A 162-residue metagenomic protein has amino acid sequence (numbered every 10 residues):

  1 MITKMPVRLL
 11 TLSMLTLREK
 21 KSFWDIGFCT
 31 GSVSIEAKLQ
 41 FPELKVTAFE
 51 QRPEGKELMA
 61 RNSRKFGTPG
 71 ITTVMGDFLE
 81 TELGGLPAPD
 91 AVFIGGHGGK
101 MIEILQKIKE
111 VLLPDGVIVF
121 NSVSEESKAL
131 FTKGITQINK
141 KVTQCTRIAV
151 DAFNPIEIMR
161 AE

Functional and structural regions predicted by a protein language model:
I2-K20: Conserved alpha-helix/loop element of class I SAM-dependent methyltransferases that forms part of the SAM/SAH-binding
K20-C29: Conserved class I S-adenosyl-L-methionine
T30-P42: Conserved SAM-binding loop of SAM-dependent methyltransferases across substrates and taxa, primarily the Class I
E43-T47: Short beta-strand element of Class I
F49-A88: S-adenosyl-L-methionine
L105-V117: A short glycine-rich, Lys/Arg-flanked "PGG" loop and its adjoining helix->strand segment in the class I
D115-V123, S127: Conserved beta-strand signature within the Rossmann-like core of class I S-adenosyl-L-methionine
E125-E162: Active-site capping/gating segments
